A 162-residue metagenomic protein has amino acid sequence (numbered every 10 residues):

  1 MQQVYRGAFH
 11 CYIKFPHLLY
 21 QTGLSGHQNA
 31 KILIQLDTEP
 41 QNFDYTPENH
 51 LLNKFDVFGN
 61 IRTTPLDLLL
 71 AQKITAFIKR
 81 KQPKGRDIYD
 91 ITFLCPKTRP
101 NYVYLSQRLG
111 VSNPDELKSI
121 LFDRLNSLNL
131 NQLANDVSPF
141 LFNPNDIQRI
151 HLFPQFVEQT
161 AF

Functional and structural regions predicted by a protein language model:
M1-F162: Structured mid-to-C-terminal alpha-helical surface segments
